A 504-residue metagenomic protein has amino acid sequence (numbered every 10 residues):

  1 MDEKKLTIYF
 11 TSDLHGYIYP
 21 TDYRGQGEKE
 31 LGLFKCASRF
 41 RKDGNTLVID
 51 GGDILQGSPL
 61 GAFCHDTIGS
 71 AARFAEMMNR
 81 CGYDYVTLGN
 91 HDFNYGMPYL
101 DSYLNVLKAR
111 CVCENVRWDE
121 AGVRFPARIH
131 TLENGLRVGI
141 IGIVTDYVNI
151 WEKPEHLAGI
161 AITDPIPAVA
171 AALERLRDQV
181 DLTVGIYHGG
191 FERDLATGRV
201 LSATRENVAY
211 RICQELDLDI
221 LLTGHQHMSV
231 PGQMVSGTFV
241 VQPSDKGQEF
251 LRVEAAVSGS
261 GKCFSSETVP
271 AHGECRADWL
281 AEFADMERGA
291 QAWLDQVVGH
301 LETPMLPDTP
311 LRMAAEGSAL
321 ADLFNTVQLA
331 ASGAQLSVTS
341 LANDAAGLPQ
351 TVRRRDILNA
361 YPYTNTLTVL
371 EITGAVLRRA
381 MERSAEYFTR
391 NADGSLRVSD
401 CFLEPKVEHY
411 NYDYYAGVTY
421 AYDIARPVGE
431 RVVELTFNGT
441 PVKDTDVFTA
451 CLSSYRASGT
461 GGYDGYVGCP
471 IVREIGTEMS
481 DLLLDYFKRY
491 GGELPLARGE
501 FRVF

Functional and structural regions predicted by a protein language model:
M1-C275, A315-V327, R473-E478: Acidic, metal/ion-coordinating pockets
K5-T7, Y17, L31, L107-E114 (+2 more regions): Feature captures C-terminal
I8-H15, T145-D146, Q291-T303, R354-R355 (+1 more regions): Short, compositionally biased low-complexity segments
H15, L55, F93, W118 (+12 more regions): Short, glycine-/Ser/Thr-/acidic-enriched flexible segments
P20-G25, P154-H156, L306-A314, P362-T366 (+1 more regions): Glycine- and acidic
L33, A71, M97, R276 (+7 more regions): Alpha-helix initiation and N-capping motif
S38, K42, R80, S102 (+12 more regions): Charged/polar, solvent-exposed surface patches and flexible loops
V257-V352, S458, F487-F504: A short C-terminal boundary segment appended to hydrolase-like catalytic domains
